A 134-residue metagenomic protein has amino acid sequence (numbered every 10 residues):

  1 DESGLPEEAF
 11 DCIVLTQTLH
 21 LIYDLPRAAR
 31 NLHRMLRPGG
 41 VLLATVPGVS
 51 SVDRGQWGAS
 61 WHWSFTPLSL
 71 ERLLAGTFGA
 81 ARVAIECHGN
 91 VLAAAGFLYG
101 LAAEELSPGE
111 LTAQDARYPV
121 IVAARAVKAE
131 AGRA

Functional and structural regions predicted by a protein language model:
D1-R54, L68, A126: Conserved SAM-binding loop
T18-I22, S60-F65, T112, A116: Short, charged/polar micro-motifs that form catalytic or ligand-binding hotspots
R27-R30, W57-S60, Y99-G100: Short, glycine/charged-enriched secondary-structure capping and boundary segments
G40, A80-V83: A structural micro-motif
P47-V52, S64, C87-L92: Short "lid" loop at the C-terminus of a central beta-strand within the Rossmann-like core of SAM-dependent
R54-L73: Acceptor-substrate binding/catalytic loop of class I
L73-A81, K128: A structural motif corresponding to the C-terminal end of an alpha-helix and its immediate exit/capping segment
A84-A134: A C-terminal cap/extension of S-adenosyl-L-methionine-dependent methyltransferases that defines the acceptor-substrate
